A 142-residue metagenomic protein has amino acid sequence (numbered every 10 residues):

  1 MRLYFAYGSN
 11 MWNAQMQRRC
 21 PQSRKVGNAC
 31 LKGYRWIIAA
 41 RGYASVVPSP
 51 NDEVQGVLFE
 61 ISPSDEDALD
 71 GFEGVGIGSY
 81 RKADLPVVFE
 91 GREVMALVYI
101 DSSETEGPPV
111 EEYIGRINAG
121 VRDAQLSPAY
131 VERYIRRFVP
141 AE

Functional and structural regions predicted by a protein language model:
M1-E142: Glycine-aromatic micro-motifs
